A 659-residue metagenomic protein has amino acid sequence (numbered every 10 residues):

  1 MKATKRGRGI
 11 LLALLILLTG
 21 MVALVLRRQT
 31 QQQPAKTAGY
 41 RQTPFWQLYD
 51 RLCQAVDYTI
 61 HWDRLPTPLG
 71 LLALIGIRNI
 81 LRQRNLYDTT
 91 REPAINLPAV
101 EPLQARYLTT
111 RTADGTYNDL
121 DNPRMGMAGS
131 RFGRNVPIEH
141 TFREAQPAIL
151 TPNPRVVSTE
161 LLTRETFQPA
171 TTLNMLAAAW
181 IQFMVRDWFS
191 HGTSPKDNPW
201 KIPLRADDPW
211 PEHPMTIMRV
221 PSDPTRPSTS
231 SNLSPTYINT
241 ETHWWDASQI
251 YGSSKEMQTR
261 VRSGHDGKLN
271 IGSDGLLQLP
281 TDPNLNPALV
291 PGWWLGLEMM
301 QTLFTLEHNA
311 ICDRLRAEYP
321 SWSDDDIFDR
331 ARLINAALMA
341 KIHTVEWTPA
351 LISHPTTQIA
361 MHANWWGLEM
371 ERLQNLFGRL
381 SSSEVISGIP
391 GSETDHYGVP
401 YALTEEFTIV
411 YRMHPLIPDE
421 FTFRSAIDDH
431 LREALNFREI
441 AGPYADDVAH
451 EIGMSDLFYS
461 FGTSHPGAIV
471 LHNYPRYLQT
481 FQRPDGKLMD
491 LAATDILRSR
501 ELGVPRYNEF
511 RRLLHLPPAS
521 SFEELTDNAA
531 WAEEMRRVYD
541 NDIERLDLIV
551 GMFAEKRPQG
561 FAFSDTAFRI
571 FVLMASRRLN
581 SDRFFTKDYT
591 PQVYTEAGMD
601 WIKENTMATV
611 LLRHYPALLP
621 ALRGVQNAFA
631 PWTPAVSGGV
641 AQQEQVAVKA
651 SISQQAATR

Functional and structural regions predicted by a protein language model:
M1-R6: Short, Lys/Arg-rich N-terminal segment immediately upstream of the first membrane anchor
G7-A310, R314, R330-A493, L497 (+3 more regions): N-terminal accessory/cap region of cofactor-dependent oxidoreductases and related radical enzymes
I311-D326, L497, S521: Inter-helical turn/loop segments and adjacent helix faces that build the functional surface of alpha-helical bundle
E501, L516, E524-L525: Folded extracytoplasmic luminal domains of secretory or organellar precursors
L514-P518, Y539: Alpha-helix capping/termination and helix-coil
S521-V538: Short linear, low-complexity motifs centered on an aromatic residue
